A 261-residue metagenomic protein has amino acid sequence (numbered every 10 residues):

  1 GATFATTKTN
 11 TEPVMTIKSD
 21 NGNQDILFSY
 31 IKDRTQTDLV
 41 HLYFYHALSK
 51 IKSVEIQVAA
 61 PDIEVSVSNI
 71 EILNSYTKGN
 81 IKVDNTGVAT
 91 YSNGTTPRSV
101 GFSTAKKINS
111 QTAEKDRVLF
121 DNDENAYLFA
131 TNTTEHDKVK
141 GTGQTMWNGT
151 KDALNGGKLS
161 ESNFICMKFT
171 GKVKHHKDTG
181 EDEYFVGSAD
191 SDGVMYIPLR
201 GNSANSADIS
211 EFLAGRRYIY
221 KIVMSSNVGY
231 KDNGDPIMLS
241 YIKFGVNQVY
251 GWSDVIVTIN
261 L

Functional and structural regions predicted by a protein language model:
G1-T77, K107, Q111-A113, L119 (+4 more regions): Short, low-hydrophobicity acidic/polar segments
A5-T35, F185-S226: Short beta-strand elements
D20-N23, I31-T37, T95, S103-N125 (+4 more regions): Solvent-exposed, conformationally flexible loop/turn segments
N21-N23, G87, T95, A113 (+4 more regions): Intrinsic-disorder/low-complexity loop/linker signature
A60-S103: Short, ordered, surface-exposed loop/turn motifs in non-cytosolic proteins
V67-I70, I165-F169, M195-I197, Y220-I222 (+1 more regions): Hydrophobic beta-strand residues in large extracellular and virion-surface proteins
N109-A204: Extended serine/threonine-enriched, polar tracts that run as long, contiguous segments within proteins
F212, V223-L261: Intrinsically disordered, low-complexity repeat and linker tracts
